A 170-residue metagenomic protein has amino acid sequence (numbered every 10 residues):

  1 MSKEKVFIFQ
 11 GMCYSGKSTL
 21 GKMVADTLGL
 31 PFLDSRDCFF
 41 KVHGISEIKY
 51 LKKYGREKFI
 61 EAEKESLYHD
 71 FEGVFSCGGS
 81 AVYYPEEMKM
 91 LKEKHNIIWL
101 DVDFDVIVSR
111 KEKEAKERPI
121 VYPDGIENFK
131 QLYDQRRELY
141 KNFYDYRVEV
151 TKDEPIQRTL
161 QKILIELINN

Functional and structural regions predicted by a protein language model:
S2-E4, M23, T27, D134-N170: NTP-dependent small-molecule kinase module
K3-V6, F71-E72: Pre-Walker A (Motif I) flank of P-loop NTPase domains
F9: Hydrophobic anchor at the beta1->P-loop junction of P-loop NTPases
M12: P-loop (Walker A) phosphate-binding loop of NTP-binding proteins
S15: ATP-binding Walker
S18: Walker A/P-loop
S35-K89: ATP-dependent small-molecule kinase phosphotransfer cores that center on conserved nucleotide phosphate-binding segments
K94-E138: A glycine- and Lys/Arg-enriched "phosphate-lid" helix/loop adjacent to the NTP-binding pocket of small-molecule kinases
